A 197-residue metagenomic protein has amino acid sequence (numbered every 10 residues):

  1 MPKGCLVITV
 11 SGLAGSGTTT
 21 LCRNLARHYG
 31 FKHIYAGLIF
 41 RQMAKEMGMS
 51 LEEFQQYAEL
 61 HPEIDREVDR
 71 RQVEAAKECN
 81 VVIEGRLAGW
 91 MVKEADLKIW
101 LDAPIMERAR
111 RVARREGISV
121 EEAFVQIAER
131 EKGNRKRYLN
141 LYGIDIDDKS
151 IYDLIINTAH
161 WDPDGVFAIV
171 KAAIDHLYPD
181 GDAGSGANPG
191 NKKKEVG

Functional and structural regions predicted by a protein language model:
V10: Hydrophobic anchor at the beta1->P-loop junction of P-loop NTPases
L13: P-loop (Walker A) phosphate-binding loop of NTP-binding proteins
S16: ATP-binding Walker
T19: Walker A/P-loop
R27-I34: Post-Walker A helix-loop "phosphate-sensing" segment adjacent to the P-loop in P-loop NTPases
I34-V92, M106, G117-V125, K132-N134: ATP-dependent small-molecule kinase phosphotransfer cores that center on conserved nucleotide phosphate-binding segments
I118, Y142-G197: NTP-dependent small-molecule kinase module
